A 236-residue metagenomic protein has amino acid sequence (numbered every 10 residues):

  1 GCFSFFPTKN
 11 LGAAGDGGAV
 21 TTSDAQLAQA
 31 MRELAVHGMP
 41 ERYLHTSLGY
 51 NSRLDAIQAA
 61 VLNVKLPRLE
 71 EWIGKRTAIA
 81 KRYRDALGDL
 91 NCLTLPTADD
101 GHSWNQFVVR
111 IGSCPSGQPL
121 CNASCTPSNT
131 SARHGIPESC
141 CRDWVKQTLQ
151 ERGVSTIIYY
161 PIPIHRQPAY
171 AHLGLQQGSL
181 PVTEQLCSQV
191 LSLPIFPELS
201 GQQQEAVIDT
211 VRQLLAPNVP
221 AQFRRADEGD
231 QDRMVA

Functional and structural regions predicted by a protein language model:
G1-G12, E41-T46: Conserved active-site segment immediately N-terminal to the catalytic lysine that forms the internal aldimine
G12-A13, Q106: A short, glycine- and acidic-residue-rich donor-binding loop in the catalytic cores of nucleotide-sugar-dependent
A13-G17, L62: Adenylate-forming
S23-F223, D227-A236: PLP-dependent aminotransferase class I/II
